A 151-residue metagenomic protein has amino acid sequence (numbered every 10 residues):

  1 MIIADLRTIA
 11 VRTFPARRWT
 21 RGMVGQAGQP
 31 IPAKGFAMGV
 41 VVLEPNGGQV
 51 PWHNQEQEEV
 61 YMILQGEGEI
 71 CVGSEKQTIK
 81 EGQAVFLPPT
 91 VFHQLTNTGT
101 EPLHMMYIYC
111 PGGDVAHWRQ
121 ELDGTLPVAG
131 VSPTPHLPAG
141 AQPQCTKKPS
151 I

Functional and structural regions predicted by a protein language model:
M1-G35, P51, H117-I151: A short, N-terminal "cap"/entry segment at the start of jelly-roll beta-barrel domains of the cupin/DSBH fold
W19, E56-Q57, E75, V91-F92 (+2 more regions): A generic "binding-loop/recognition-motif" signal
G35, V40-P45, N54-I70, I108-C110: Short, conserved beta-strand element in jelly-roll/cupin
G47, V60, E67-E69, K76 (+2 more regions): Structural motif
V50-W52, I70-C71, L87, H93-T100: Short beta-strand His + acidic residue motifs that chelate non-heme Fe in jelly-roll/DSBH and cupin folds
S74-P89: Short acidic-glycine-tyrosine-enriched beta hairpin
T98, I108-V115: C-terminal structural segments of small proteins and small subunits
